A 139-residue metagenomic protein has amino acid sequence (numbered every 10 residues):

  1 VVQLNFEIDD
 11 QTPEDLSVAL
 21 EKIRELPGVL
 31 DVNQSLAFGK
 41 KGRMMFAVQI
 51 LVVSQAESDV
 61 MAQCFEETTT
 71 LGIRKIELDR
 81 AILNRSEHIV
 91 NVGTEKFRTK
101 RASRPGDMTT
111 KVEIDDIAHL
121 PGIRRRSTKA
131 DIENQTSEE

Functional and structural regions predicted by a protein language model:
V2-M45, Q49-E139: Long, contiguous binding/interaction regions
